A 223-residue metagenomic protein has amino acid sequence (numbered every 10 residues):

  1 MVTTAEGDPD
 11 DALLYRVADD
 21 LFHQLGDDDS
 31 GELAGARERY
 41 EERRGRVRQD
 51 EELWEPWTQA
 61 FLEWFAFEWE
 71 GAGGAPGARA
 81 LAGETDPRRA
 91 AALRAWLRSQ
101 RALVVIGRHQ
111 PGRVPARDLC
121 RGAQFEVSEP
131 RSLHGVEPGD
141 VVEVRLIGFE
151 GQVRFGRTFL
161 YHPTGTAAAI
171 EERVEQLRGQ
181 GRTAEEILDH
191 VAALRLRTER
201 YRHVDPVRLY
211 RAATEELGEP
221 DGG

Functional and structural regions predicted by a protein language model:
D10, A18-S30, F155-T158, A168-G223: C-terminal effector modules of nucleic-acid-centric enzymes and ribosome-associated factors
H23-V104: Accessory interdomain/linker segments of ATP-dependent helicases and helicase-like nucleic-acid enzymes that mediate
V104-I106, V144: Small-residue-enriched segments and motifs
R108-Q110: A residue-level detector for short acidic-glycine micro-motifs
G112-A116: Short aromatic-glycine-enriched beta-strand elements
L119-V127: Short, structured beta-strand/loop micro-motifs enriched in basic residues and often containing a Trp
E129-R145: Short nucleic-acid-contacting surface segments enriched for D/E, G, S/T with interspersed K/R
R145-Q152, Y161: Short, charged beta-turn/beta-strand-edge "cap" motif at the junction between a beta-strand and an adjacent loop
